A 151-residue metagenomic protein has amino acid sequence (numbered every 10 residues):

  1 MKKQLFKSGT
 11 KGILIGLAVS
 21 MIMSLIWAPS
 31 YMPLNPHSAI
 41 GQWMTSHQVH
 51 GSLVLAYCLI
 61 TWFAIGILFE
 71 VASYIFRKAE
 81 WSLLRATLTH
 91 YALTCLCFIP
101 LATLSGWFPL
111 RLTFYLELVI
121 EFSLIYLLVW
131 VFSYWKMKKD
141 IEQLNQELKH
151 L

Functional and structural regions predicted by a protein language model:
K3-A28: N-terminal signal-anchor transmembrane alpha helix
I15-M23, I65, F69, T94-F98 (+1 more regions): Alpha-helical transmembrane segments of multipass membrane proteins
M32-H50: Perimembrane loop-to-helix junctions flanking transmembrane segments
H47-A64: A loop-to-helix transmembrane entry motif
T61-A79, L83: Transmembrane alpha-helical segments in integral membrane proteins
R85-L118: Hydrophobic alpha-helical transmembrane segments of integral membrane proteins
L124-D140: Membrane-water interface at the C-terminal end of transmembrane alpha helices
Q143-L151: Short, highly charged, low-complexity non-transmembrane loops/tails of multi-pass membrane proteins
